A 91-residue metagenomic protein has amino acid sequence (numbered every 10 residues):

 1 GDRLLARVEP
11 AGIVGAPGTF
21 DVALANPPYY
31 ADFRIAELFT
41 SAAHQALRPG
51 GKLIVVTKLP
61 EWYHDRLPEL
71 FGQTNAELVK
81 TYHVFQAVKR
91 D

Functional and structural regions predicted by a protein language model:
G1-D91: S-adenosylmethionine
